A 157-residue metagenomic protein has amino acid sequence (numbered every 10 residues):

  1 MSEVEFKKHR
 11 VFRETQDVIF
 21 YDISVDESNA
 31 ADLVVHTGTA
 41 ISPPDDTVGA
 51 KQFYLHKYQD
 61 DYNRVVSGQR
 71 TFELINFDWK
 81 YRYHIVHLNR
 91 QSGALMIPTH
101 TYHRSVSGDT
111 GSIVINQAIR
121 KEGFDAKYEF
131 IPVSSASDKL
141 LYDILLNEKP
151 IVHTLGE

Functional and structural regions predicted by a protein language model:
M1-R90, S107-I113, A118-E157: Active-site region of the double-stranded beta-helix
S92-S105, E122: Histidine-centered metal-chelating micro-motifs
